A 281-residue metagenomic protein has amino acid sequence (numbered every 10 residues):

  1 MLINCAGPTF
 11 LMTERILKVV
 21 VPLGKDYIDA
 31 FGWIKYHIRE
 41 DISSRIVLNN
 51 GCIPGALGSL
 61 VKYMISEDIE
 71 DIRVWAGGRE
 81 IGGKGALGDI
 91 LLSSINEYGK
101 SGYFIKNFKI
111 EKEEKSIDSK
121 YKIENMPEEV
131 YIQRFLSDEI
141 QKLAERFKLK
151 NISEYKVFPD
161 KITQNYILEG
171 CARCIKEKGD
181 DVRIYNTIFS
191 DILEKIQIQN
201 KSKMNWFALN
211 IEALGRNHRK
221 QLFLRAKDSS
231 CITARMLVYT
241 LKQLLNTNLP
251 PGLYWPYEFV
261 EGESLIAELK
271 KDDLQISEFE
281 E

Functional and structural regions predicted by a protein language model:
M1-C5, V20, Y27-D29: N-terminal Rossmann-like NAD(P) cofactor-binding module of classical short-chain dehydrogenase/reductase
L2, D26-Y27, I46, I276: Hydrophobic beta-strand scaffold residues
L2-E14, I38-I42: Active-site-proximal cofactor/substrate-binding loop regions of enzyme domains
P22-L23, I42, D68: Helix C-cap/helix->beta junction micro-motif
A30-L48: Rossmann-fold NAD(P)-binding glycine/threonine-rich loop
I34-I38, I53-A56, R79-G82: Short gly/pro/ser/thr-enriched loop/turn and capping motifs at secondary-structure boundaries
N49-I65: Short alpha-helices
I65-E281: C-terminal catalytic/substrate-binding lobe primarily of soluble NAD(P)-dependent oxidoreductases
